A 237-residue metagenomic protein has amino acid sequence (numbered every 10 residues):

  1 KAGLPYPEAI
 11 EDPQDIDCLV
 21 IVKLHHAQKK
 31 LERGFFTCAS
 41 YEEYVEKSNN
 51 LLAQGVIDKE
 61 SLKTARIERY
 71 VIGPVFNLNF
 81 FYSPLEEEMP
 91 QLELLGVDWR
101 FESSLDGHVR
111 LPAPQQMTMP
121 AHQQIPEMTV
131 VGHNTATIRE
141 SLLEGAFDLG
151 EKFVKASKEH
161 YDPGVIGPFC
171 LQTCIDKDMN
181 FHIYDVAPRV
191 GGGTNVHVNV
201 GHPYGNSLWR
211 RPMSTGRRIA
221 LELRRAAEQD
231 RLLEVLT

Functional and structural regions predicted by a protein language model:
K1-G73, F80-W99, R139-K152: Active-site nucleotide/adenylate-binding loops and adjacent lid/helix of ATP-dependent enzymes
V20-K23, N79-F80, M179-R189: A short beta-strand motif that forms the metal-chelation/ATP-contact edge of phosphoryl-transfer active sites
K30, M179, G192, V196: Active-site-proximal flexible loops/turns
L62-T64, V75-N77, P168-C170, I183: Extracellular structured ligand-interaction cores
E68, N79, Y161-D178: A short glycine-rich, hydrophobically flanked beta-strand micro-motif that places a catalytic Asp/Glu for divalent metal
F80-S157, A187-G216: ATP-dependent carboxylate/phosphate-activation module, predominantly the ATP-grasp catalytic core and closely related
P90-E93, L171-Q172, M179-Y184: Conserved active-site beta-strand-loop modules that form the wall/rim of enzyme catalytic pockets and either contain
C170, D176, N195-T237: Peripheral (often C-terminal) accessory segments that flank ATP-dependent C-N-forming ligase machineries
